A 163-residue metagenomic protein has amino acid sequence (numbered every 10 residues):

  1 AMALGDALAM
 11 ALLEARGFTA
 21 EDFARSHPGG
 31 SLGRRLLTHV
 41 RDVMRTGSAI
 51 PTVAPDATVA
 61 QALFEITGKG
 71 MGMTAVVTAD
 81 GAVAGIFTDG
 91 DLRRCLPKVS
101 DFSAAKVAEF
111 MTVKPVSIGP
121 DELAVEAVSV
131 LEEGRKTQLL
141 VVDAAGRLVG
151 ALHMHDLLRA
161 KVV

Functional and structural regions predicted by a protein language model:
A1, G5, G33-L36, P55-V59 (+1 more regions): Generic structural signal for well-ordered, non-membrane alpha-helical segments in soluble metabolic enzymes
A1-G17: Short alpha-helices
E14-M44: Internal, active-site/partner-interface "lid" segment
L36-I50, A104-P115: Bateman (tandem CBS) regulatory domains
T52-G70, V77, L96, S117-K136 (+2 more regions): The conserved cystathionine-beta-synthase
G70-V116, P120-E126: Helical hairpin unit composed of two closely spaced alpha helices linked by a short loop
G85-T88, V149-L157: Short hydrophobic beta-strand motif reused across regulatory alpha/beta modules
